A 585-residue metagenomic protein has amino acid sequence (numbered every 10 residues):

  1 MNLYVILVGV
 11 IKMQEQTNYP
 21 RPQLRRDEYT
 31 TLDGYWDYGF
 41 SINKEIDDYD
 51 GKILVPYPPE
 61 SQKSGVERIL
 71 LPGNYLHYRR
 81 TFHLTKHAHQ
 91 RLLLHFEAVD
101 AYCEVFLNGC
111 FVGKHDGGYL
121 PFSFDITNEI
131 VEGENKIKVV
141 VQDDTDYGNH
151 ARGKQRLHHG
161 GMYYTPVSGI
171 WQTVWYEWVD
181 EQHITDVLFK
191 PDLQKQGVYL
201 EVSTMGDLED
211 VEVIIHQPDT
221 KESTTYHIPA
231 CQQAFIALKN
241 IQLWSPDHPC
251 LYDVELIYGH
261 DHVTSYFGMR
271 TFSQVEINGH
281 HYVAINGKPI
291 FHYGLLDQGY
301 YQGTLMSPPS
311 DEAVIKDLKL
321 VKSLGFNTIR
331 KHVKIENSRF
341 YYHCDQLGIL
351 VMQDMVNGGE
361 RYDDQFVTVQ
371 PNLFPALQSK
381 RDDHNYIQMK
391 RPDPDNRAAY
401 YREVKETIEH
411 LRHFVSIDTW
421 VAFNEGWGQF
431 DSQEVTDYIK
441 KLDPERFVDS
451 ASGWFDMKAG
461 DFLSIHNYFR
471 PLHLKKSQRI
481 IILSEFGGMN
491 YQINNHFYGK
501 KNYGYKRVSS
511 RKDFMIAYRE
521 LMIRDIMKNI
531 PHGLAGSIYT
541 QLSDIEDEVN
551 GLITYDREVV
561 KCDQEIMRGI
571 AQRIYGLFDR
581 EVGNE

Functional and structural regions predicted by a protein language model:
L7-K63, V140, D144-D146, P218 (+3 more regions): Accessory carbohydrate-binding/adhesion or oligomerization-edge regions at the termini of glycan-active proteins
E15-Q23, E28, W36-N43, R68 (+5 more regions): Accessory beta-strand-rich segments of carbohydrate-active enzymes
T31, Y75-T81, R91-L93, P121 (+6 more regions): Intrinsic-disorder/low-complexity, polar/charged segments enriched in Ser/Thr/Lys/Arg/Asp/Glu/Gln
K63-H83, Q90-F96, D100-E104, G113 (+11 more regions): Active-site-adjacent substrate/metal-binding segments within catalytic domains of carbohydrate-active enzymes
I130-E134, S203-E276: Extended acidic/polar, glycine-enriched regions that form or flank non-catalytic beta-rich accessory modules
L157-H183, Y555-V582: Catalytic cores of secreted or luminal carbohydrate-active enzymes
W178-D207, Y282, Q572-E585: Surface beta-strand/loop "capping" patches
T328-I570, L577-G583: Substrate-binding/catalytic cleft of secreted carbohydrate-active enzymes, primarily glycoside hydrolases
